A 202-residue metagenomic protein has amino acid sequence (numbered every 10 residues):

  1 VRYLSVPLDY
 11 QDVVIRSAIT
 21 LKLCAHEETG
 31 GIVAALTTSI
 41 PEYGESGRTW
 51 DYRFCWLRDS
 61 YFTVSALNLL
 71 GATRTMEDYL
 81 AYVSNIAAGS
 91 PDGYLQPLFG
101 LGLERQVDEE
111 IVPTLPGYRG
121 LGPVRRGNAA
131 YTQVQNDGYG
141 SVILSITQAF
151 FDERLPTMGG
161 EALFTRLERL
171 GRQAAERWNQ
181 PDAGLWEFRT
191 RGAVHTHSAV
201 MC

Functional and structural regions predicted by a protein language model:
V1-M201: Acidic, mature catalytic/reactive cores of soluble proteins
